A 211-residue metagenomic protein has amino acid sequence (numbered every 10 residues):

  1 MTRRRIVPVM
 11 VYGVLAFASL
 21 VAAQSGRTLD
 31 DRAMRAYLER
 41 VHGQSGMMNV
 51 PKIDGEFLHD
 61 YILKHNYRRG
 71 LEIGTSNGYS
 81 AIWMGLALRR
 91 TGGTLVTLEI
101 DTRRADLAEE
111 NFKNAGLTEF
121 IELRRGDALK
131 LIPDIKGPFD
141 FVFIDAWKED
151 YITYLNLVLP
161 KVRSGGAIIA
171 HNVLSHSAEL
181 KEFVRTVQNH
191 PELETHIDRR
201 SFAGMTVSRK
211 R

Functional and structural regions predicted by a protein language model:
M1-V11: Bacterial N-terminal signal peptides that target proteins for export
P8, V21-F143, K148-R211: A short alpha-helical cap/connector motif
G13-A23: Hydrophobic h-region of N-terminal signal peptides that target proteins for export in Gram-negative bacteria
